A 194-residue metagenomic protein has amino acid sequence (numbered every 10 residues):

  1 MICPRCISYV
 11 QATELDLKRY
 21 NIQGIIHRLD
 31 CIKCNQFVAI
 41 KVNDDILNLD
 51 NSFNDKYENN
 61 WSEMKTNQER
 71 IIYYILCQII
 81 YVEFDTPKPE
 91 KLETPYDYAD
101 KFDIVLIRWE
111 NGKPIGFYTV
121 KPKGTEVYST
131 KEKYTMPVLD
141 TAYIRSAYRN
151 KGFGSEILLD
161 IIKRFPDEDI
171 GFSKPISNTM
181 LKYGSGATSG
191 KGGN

Functional and structural regions predicted by a protein language model:
M1-P137, K163-S173, G184-N194: Non-catalytic substrate-recognition and accessory regions of acyl/acetyltransferase enzymes
T141-K163: Conserved acetyl-CoA-binding loop-helix of GNAT-fold acetyltransferases
P175-N178: Short beta-alpha junction loops
